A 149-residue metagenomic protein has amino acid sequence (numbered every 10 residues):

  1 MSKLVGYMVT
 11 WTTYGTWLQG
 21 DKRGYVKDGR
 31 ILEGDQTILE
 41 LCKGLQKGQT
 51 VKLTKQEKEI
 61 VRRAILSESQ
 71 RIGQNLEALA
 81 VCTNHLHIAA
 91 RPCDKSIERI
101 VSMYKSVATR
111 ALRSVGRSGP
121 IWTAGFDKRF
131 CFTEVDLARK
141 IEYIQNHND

Functional and structural regions predicted by a protein language model:
M1-D149: Short catalytic/metal-binding and nucleic-acid-binding patches
